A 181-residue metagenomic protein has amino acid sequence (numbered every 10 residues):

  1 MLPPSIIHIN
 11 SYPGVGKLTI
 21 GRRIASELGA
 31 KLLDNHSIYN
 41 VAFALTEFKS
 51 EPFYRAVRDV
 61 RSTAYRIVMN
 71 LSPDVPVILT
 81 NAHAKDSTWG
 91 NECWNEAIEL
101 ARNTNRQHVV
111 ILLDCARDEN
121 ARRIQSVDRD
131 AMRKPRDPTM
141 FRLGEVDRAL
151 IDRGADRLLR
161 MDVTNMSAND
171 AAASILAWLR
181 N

Functional and structural regions predicted by a protein language model:
S11: The Walker A (P-loop) glycine that initiates the GxxxxGKT/S ATP-binding motif of P-loop NTPases
V15: ATP-binding Walker
L18: Walker A/P-loop
R22-R66: Conserved substrate/cofactor phosphate-moiety recognition/catalytic segment in nucleotide-dependent phosphotransferases
A56-L112: Glycine-rich phosphate-binding loop used to anchor ATP phosphates in small-molecule kinases, encompassing both
R102-I124, M161: Conserved phosphate-donor/acceptor-positioning beta-strand/loop module used by diverse small-molecule
R122, S126-S174: Small-molecule kinase domains that catalyze NTP-dependent phosphoryl transfer to phosphate-bearing small molecules
